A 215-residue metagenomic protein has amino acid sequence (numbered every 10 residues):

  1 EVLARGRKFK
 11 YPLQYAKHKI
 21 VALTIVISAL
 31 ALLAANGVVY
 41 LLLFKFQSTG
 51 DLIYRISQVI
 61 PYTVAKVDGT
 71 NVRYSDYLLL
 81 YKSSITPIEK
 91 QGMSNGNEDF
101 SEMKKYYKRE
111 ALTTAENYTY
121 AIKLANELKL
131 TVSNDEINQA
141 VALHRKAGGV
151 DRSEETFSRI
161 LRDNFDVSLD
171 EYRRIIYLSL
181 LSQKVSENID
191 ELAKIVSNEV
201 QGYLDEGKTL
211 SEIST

Functional and structural regions predicted by a protein language model:
E1-M103, L210: Short, low-structural-confidence N-terminal segments
T63-V67, A111, A125: Small-side-chain structural scaffolding
Y81-K108, N126-T215: Charged, solvent-exposed helices and adjacent loops that form client-binding or oligomerization surfaces
Y118-I122, S182: Alpha-helical transmembrane segments of polytopic integral membrane proteins, especially the permease/helical cores
